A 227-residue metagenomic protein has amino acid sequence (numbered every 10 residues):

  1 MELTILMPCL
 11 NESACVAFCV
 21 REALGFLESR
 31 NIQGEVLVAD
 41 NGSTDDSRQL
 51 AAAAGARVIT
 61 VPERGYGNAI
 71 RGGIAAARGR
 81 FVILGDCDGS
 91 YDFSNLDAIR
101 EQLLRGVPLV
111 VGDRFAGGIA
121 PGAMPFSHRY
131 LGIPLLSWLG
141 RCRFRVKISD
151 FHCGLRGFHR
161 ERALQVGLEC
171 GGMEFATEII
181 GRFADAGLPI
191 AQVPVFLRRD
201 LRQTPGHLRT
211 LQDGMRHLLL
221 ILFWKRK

Functional and structural regions predicted by a protein language model:
E2-T4, E35, E178: Cell-envelope/extracellular polymer assembly enzymes that use nucleotide-activated donors
L3-E12, C19, A39: A conserved hydrophobic helix/loop-capping motif in glycosyltransferases and polysaccharide synthases
V20, L24, N31-G42, I59: Short beta-strand/loop segment that forms part of the nucleotide-sugar
Q33-L37, R48-A76: Conserved donor nucleotide-binding strand/loop of the catalytic core
D40-R48, G89: A conserved acidic beta->alpha catalytic loop
P62-A76, F81, F93-M173, R199-L208 (+2 more regions): Acceptor/aglycone-binding surface of glycosyltransferases and processive sugar-polymer synthases
V146-K147, L168-G171, I180-R198: Catalytic donor-sugar/metal-binding loop of nucleotide-sugar-dependent glycosyltransferases
